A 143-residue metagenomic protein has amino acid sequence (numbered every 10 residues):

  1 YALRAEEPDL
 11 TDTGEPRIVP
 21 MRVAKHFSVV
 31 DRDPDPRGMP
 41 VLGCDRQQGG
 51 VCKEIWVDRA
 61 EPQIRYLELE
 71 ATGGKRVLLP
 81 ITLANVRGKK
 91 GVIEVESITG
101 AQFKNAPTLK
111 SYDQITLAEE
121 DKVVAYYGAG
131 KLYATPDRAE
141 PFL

Functional and structural regions predicted by a protein language model:
Y1-L143: Peripheral interaction segments used for macromolecular assembly
